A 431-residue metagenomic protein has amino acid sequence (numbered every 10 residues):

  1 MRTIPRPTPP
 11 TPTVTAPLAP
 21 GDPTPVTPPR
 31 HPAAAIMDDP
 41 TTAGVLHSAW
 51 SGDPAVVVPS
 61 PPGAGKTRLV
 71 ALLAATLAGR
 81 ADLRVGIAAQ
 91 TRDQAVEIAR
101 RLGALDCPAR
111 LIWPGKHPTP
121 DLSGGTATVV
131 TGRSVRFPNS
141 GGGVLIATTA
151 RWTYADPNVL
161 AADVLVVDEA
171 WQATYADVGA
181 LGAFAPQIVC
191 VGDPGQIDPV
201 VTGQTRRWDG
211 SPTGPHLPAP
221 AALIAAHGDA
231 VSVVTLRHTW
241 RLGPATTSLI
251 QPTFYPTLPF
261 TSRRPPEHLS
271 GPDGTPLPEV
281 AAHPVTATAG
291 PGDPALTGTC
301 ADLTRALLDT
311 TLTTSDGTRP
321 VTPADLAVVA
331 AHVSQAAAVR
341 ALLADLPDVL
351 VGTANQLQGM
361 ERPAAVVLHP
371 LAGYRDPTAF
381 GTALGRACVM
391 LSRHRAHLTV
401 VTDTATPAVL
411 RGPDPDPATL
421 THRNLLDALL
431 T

Functional and structural regions predicted by a protein language model:
M1-A55, H117-R133: Pre-P-loop entry segment of helicase/translocase ATPase cores
V45-W50, L105, G125-V130, T148-T153 (+2 more regions): A broad, low-specificity signal for short, low-complexity segments enriched in glycine/proline and polar/charged
A55, P59, A64, V70 (+3 more regions): Conserved helicase motor core of SF1/SF2 NTP-dependent helicases
A104-Y154, T353: Inter-Walker segment of RecA-like/P-loop motor cores
